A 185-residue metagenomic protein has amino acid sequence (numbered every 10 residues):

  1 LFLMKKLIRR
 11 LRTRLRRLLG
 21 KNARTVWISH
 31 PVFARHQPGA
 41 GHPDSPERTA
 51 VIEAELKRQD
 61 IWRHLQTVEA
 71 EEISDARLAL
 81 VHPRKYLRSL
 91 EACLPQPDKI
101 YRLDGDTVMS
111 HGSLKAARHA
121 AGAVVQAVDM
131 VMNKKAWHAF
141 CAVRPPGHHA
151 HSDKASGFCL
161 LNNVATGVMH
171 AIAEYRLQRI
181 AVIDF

Functional and structural regions predicted by a protein language model:
F2-F185: HDAC/HDAC-like amidohydrolase catalytic core signature
